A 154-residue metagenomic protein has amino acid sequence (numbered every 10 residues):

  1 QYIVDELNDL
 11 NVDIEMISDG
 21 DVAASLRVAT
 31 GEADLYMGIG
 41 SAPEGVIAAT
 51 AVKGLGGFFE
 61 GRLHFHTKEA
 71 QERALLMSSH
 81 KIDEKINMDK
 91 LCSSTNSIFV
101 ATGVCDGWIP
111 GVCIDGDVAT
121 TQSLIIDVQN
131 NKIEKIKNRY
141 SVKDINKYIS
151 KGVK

Functional and structural regions predicted by a protein language model:
Q1-I17: Glycine-rich, mobile lid/loop segments that gate access to catalytic sites or pores
Y2-E6, A24-V28, A49-T50: Alpha-helical scaffold segments in soluble metabolic enzymes
E6-D9, R27-E32, D89-S94, D115-D117: Solvent-exposed alpha-helices and their adjacent loops that cap or buttress functional pockets in soluble metabolic
N8-N11, A24, N130: Low-complexity, compositionally biased segments
I14-D19, A24, G38-I39, F99-A101: General beta-strand structural signal in soluble alpha/beta enzymes
V22-L26, A42-A48, W108: Short glycine/serine/threonine-rich phosphate/pyrophosphate-binding segments that cradle anionic phosphate groups
D34-Y36: Paired acidic/hydrophobic, glycine-rich loop segments that form the ligand-binding mouth/hinge of periplasmic-binding
I39-S41, T50-K154: Anaerobic metallocofactor- and corrinoid-dependent redox/one-carbon enzyme cores, especially those from methanogenesis
